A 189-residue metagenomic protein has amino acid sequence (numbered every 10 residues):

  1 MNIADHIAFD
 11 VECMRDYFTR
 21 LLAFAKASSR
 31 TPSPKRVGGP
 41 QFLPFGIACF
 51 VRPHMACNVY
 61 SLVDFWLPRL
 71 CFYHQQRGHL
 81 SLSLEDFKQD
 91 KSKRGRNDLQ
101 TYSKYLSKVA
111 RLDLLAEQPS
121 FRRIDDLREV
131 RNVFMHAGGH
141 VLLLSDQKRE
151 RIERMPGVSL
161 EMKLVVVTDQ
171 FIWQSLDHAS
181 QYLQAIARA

Functional and structural regions predicted by a protein language model:
M1-H79, A110-D125, E129, S145-A189: Extended intrinsically disordered or low-complexity regions, especially N/C-terminal cytosolic tails and loops, rather
L82-N132: A contiguous pocket-lining binding segment that forms or flanks enzyme active sites
M135-R149: Short conserved catalytic/interaction loops centered on acidic-Pro-aromatic/His motifs
